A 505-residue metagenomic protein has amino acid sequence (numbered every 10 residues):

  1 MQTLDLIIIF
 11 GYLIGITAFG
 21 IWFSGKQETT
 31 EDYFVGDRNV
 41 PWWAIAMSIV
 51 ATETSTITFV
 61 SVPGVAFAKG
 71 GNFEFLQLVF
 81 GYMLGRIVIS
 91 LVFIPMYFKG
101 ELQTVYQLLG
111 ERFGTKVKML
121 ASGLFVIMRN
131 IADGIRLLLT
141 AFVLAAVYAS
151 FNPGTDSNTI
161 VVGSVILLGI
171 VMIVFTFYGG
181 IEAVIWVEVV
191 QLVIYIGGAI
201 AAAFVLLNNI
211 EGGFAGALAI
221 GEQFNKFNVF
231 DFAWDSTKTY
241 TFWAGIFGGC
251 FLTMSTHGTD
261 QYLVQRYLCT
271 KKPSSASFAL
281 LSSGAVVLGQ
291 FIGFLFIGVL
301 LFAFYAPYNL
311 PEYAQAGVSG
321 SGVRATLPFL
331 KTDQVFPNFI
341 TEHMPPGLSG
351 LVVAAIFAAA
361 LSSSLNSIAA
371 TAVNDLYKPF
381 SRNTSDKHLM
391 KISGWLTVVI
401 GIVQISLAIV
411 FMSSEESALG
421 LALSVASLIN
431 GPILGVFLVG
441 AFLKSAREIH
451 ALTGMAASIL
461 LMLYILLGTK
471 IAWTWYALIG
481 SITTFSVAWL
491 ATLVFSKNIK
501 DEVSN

Functional and structural regions predicted by a protein language model:
M1-N505: Membrane-embedded helix-loop-helix hairpins and adjacent transmembrane boundary segments in multi-pass transporters
